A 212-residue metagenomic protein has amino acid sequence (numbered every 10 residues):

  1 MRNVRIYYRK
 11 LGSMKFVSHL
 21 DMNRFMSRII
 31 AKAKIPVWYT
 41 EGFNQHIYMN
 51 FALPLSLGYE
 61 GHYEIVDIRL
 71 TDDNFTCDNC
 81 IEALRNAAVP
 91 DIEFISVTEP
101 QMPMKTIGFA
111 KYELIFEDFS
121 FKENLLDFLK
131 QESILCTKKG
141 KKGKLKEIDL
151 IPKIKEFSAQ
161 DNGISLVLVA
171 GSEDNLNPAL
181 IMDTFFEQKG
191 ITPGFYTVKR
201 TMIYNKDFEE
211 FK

Functional and structural regions predicted by a protein language model:
M1-R2, S27: Active-site-proximal cofactor/substrate-binding loop regions of enzyme domains
R2, Y7-R9, S13, V17 (+2 more regions): Extended, well-folded interaction surfaces typified by the phenylalanyl-tRNA synthetase beta subunit core
Y8-K10, I68-N74, L114-S120, L166-S172: Short beta-strand-to-loop capping motifs
K15, N23, S27-K32, P36-E41: Short Lys/Arg-rich amphipathic alpha-helical segments
W38-L70, Q101-P103: Short, charge-patterned binding micro-sites
H62-E113: Ordered, amphipathic secondary-structure segments that act as subunit-interaction surfaces in large macromolecular
D78-A88, K122-E132, I181-M182: Short amphipathic alpha-helices in soluble, non-transmembrane regions that often serve as interface/regulatory elements
S133-K212: Core RNA-modification/binding signature centered on pseudouridine synthases
